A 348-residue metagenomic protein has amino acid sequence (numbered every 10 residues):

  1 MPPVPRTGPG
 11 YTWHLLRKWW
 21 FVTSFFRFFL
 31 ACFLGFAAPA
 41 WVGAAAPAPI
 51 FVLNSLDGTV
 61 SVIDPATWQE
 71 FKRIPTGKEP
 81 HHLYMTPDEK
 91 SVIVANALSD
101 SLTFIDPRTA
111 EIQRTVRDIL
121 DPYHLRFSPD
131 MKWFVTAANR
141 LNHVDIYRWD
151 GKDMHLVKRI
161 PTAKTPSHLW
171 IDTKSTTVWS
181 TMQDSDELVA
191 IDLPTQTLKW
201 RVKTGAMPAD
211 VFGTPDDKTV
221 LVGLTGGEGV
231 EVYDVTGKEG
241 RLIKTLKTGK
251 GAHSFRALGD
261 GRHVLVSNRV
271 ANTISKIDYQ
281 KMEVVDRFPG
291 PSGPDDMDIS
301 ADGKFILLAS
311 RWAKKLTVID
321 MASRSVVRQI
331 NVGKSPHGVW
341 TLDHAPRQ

Functional and structural regions predicted by a protein language model:
T7-P9, R27: Low-complexity, intrinsically disordered Ser/Thr/Pro- and acidic-rich segments
P9-G10, C32: Low-complexity, intrinsically disordered short segments enriched for Gly/Pro and polybasic residues
W13, W19-W20, W41: Tryptophan (W) side chains
S24-A40: Bacterial N-terminal signal peptides
G35, W41-Q348: Predominantly soluble domains enriched in secretory-pathway, periplasmic, or organellar proteins
